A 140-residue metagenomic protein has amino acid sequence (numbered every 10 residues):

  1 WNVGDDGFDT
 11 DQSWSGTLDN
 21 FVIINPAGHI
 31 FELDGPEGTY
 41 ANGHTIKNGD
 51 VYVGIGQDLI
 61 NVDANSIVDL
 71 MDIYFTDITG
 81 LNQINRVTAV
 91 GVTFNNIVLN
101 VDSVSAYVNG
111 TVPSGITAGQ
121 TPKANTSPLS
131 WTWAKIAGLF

Functional and structural regions predicted by a protein language model:
W1-F140: Extracellular beta-rich repeat passengers
